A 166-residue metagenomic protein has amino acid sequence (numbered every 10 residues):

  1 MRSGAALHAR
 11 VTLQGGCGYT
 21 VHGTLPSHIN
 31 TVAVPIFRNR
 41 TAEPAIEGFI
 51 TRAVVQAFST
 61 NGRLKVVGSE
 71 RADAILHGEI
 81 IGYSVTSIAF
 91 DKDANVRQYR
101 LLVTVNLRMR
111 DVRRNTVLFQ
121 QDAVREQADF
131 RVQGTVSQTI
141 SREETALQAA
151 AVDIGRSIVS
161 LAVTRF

Functional and structural regions predicted by a protein language model:
M1-A5: Bacterial N-terminal signal peptides that target proteins for export
Q14-Q56, T60-R71, V85, R113 (+4 more regions): A structural "domain/chain start" motif
V21, T60-L64, R71, I75-Q121 (+1 more regions): Surface-exposed short loop/turn segments
A42, I46, R97, R142 (+2 more regions): Conserved acidic
